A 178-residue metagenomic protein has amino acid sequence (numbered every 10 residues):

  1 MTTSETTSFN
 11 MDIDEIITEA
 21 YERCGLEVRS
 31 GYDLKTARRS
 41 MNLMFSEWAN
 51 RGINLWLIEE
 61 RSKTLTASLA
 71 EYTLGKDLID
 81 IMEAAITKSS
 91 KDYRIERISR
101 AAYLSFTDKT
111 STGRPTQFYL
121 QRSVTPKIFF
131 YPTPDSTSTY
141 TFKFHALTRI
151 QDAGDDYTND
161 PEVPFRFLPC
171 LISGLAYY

Functional and structural regions predicted by a protein language model:
M1-Y178: Glycine-enriched, solvent-exposed interface loops adjoining structured elements
